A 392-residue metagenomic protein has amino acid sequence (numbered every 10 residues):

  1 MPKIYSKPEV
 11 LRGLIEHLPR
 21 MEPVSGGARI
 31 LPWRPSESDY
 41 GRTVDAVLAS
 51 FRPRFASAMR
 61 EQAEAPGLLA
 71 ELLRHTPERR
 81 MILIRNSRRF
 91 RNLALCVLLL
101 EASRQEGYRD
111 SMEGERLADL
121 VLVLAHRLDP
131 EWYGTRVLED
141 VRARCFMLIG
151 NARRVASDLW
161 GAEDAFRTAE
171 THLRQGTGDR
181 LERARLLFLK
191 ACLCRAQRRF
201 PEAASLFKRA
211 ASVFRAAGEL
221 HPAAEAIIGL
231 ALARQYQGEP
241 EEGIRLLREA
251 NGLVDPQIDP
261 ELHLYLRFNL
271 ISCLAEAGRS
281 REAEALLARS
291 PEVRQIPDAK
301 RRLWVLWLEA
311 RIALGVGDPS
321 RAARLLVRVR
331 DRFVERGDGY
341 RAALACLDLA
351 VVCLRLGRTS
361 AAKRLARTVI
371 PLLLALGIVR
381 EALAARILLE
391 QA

Functional and structural regions predicted by a protein language model:
M1-E9: Short Cys/His-based metal-binding microdomains
P2, S36-G41, A46-V47, R54-E64 (+3 more regions): C-terminal non-catalytic interaction modules
V10-D119, V123-P130: N-terminal alpha-helical interaction modules that lie
S57-L68, C96-S111, V141-D158, E182-R198 (+5 more regions): Tandem amphipathic alpha-helical repeat scaffolds
L83-R144, L148-T177, L181, R185 (+1 more regions): Alpha-solenoid helical-repeat scaffolds
R91, W132-R144, R174-R185, L189 (+10 more regions): Alpha-solenoid helical repeat architecture
G114, L120-L124, A162, T168-E170 (+11 more regions): Tetratricopeptide repeat
L122-W132, R167-G178, K208-E219, R248-D259 (+3 more regions): Amphipathic alpha-helical segments of tetratricopeptide repeats
